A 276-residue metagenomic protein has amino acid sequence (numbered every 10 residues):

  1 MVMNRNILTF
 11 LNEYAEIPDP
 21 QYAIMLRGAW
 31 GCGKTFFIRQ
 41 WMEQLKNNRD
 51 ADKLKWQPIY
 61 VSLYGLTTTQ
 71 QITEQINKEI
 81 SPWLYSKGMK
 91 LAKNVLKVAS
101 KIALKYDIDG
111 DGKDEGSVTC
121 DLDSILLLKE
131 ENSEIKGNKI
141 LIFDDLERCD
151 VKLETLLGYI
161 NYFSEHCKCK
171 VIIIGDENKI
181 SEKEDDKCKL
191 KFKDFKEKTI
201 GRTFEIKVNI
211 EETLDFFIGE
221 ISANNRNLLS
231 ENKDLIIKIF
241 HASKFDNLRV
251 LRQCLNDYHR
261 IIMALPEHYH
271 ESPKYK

Functional and structural regions predicted by a protein language model:
M1-A15: N-terminal pre-Walker A segment at the start of P-loop NTPase domains
F10, F36-W41, Q71-E79, T155-Y162 (+4 more regions): Alpha-helical scaffold elements adjacent to nucleotide-binding pockets in ATP/GTP-utilizing enzyme cores
Q21, L54-P58, N138, H166-K170 (+1 more regions): Short glycine-/polar-rich loops that comprise or flank the Walker A/P-loop and associated switch/sensor motifs
Y22-A23, G28-A29, T35-Q40, L45-K136: P-loop NTPase nucleotide-binding core
G31-C32, Y64-T69, E177-S181, N209-T213: Conserved nucleotide-binding/hydrolysis micro-motifs of P-loop NTPases
E130-N178, D185-L190: Conserved Walker B catalytic segment
K168, I172-K179, L190, D194-E211: Catalytic or ion-translocation cores adjacent to nucleophile or general acid/base/metal-coordination motifs in diverse
K196-G201, I206-K276: Amphipathic alpha-helical segments of the small helical/lid subdomains adjacent to P-loop NTPase cores
